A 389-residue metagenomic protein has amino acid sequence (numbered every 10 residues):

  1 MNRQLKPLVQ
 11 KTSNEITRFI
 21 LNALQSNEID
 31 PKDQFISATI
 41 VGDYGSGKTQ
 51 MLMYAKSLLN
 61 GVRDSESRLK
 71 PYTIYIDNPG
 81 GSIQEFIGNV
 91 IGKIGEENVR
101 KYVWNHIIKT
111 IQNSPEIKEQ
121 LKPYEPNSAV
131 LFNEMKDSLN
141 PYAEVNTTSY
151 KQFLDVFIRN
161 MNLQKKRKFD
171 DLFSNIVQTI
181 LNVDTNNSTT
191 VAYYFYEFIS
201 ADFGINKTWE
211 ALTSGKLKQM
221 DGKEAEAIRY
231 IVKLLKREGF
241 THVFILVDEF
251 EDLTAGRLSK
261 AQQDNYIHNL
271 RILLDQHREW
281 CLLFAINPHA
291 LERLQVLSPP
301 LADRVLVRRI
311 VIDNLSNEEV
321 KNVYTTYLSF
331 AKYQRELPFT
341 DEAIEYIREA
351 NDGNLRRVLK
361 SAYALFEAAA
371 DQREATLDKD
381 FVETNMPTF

Functional and structural regions predicted by a protein language model:
M1, L8-F19, T189-E345, F381 (+1 more regions): The catalytic "switch" region of P-loop NTPases
K11-F35: Pre-Walker A adenine-sensing motif
I20-Q25, Y54-N60, L270: Short, well-ordered amphipathic alpha-helices
Q34, R68-K70, E279, L306: A generic structural signal for alpha->beta connector loops
S37, D43-S46, Q50-E238: P-loop NTPase nucleotide-binding core
S37-D43, Y72-N78, F244-E251, L282-I286: Extended hydrophobic secondary-structure segments that form protein cores and membrane-embedded regions
I76-S82, P288-A290, A362-L365: Short beta-alpha junction loops
N133, N140, T147-R159, L163-N186 (+3 more regions): C-terminal alpha-helical "lid" subdomain
